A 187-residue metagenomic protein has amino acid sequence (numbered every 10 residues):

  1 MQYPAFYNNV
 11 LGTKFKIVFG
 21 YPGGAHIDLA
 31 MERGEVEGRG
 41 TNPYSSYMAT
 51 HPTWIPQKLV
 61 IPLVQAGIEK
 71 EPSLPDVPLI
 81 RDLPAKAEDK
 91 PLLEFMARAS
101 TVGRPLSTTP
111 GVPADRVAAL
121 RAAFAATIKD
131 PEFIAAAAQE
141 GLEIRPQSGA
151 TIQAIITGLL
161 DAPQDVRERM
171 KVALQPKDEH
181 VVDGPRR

Functional and structural regions predicted by a protein language model:
M1-Q2, P131: A generic alpha-helix surface/boundary motif
Q2-A85: Ligand-binding pocket segment of bilobal, Venus flytrap-like solute-binding proteins
G12-T13, V36, P105-S107, L142: A broad detector of the eukaryotic-type serine/threonine protein kinase catalytic domain
I17-Y21, Y44-Y47, A66-E69, D89-L93 (+4 more regions): Short, surface-exposed, polar/charged, turn-prone segments marking secondary-structure boundaries
G20-Y21, R39-G40, V102-T108, A137: Long, contiguous hydrophobic alpha-helical segments, chiefly transmembrane helices and signal peptides
E32-E37, E69-E71, E88-D89, E94 (+4 more regions): Glutamate identity and glutamate-enriched acidic tracts
A49-I128, K177-R187: C-terminal lobe and pocket-closing loops of periplasmic/extracytoplasmic Venus-flytrap solute-binding proteins
P56-K58, V112-R187: An extracytoplasmic/periplasmic, membrane-proximal ligand-sensing/linker region
